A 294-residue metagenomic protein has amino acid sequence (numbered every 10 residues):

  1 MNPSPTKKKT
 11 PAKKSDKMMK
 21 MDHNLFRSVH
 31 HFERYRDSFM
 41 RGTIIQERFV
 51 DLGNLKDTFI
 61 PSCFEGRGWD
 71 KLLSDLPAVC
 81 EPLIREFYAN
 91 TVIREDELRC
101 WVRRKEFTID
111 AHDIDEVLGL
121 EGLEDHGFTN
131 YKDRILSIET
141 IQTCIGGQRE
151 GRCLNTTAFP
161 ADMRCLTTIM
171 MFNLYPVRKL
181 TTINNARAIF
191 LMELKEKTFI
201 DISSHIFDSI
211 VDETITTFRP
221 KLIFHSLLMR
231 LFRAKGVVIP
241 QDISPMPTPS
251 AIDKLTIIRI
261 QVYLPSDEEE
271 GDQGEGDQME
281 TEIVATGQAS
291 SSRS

Functional and structural regions predicted by a protein language model:
N2-P265, E269-D272: A structural signal for long, well-ordered, hydrophobic/aromatic- and basic-residue-enriched core segments of folded
Q261-S294: Acidic, low-complexity intrinsically disordered regions
